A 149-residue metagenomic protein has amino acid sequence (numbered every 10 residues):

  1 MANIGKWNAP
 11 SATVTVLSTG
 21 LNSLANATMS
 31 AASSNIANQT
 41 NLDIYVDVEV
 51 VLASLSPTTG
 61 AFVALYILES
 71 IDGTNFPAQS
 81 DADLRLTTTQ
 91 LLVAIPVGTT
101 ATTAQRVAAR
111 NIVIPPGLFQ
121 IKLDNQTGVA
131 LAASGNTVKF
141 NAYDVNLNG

Functional and structural regions predicted by a protein language model:
M1-L42, E49: Solvent-exposed, flexible loop/coil segments flanking beta-strands in beta-rich domains
M1-V16, P116-L118, D124-G149: C-terminal interaction-tip segments
A31-I36, A53, R106-N111: Signal that preferentially marks extracellular ectodomain short beta-strand elements of beta-sandwich modules
S34-I36, A78-D81, G128: Intrinsically disordered, low-complexity boundary segments flanking structured domains
L42-L52, F62-E69, I114-V138: Internal, hydrophobic beta-strand segments that form the core of beta-sheet-rich folds
L55-T59: Short consensus segments that form the blades of beta-propeller domains, in both extracellular/periplasmic
Y66-Q105: Terminal beta-strand-rich extracellular "head" domains that mediate receptor/glycan or other ligand binding
L91-V129: Beta-sandwich interaction modules
